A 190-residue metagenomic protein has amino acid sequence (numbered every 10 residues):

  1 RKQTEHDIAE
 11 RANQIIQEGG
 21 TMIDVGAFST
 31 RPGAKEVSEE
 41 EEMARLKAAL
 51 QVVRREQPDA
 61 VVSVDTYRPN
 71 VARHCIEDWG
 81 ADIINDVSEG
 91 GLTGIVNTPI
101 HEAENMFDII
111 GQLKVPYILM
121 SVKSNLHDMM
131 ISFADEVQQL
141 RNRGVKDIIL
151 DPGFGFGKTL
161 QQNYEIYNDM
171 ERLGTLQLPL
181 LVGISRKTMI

Functional and structural regions predicted by a protein language model:
R1-E10, K35-E36, V61-V64, K123-M129 (+1 more regions): Active-site mouth loops of central-metabolism enzymes
R1-Q14, E41-A44, Y67, I100-E104 (+1 more regions): Glycine-rich anion/phosphate-binding loops
A12, T30-G33, A72, E77-D78 (+1 more regions): Conserved anion-binding
I15, G19, I23, D65 (+3 more regions): Conserved, mostly hydrophobic/aromatic
Q17-G20, D59, G80-A81, K114-V115 (+2 more regions): A structural motif
T21-A49, T93, G153-T159: Glycine-rich, proline-tolerant flexible connector loops at the mouths of alpha/beta enzymes
K35-V64, N70, F107-I118, Y167-V182: Alpha-helix-loop-beta-strand connector modules within alpha/beta enzyme cores
I131, F154-I190: Shared catalytic-loop signature of beta/alpha-barrel
